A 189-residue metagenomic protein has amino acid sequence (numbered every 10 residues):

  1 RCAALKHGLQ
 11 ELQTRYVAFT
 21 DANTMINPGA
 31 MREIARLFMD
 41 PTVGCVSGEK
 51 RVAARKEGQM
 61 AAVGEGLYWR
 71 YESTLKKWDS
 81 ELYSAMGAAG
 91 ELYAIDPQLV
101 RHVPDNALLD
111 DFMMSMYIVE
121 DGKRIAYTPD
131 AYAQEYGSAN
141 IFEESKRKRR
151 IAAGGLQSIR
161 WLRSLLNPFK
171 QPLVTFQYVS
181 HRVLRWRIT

Functional and structural regions predicted by a protein language model:
C2-A4, G8-Q10, T14-R15, T20 (+1 more regions): Long helical/loop segments within the catalytic core of UDP-sugar-dependent glycosyltransferases, especially the large
M25: Long, contiguous binding/interaction regions
F38-Y71, N106-D110, S115-V183: Catalytic donor/gating beta->alpha subdomain of glycosyltransferases that bind UDP-sugars
L184-T189: Core segments of transmembrane alpha-helices that mediate helix-helix packing or line hydrophobic substrate/ligand
